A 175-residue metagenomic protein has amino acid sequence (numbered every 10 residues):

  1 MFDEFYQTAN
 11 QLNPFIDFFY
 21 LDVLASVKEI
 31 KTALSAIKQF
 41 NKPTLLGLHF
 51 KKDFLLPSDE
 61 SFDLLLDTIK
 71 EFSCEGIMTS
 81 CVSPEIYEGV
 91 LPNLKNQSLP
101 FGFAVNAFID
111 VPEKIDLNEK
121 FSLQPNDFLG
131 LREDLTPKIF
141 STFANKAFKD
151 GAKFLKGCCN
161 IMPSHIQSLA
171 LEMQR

Functional and structural regions predicted by a protein language model:
M1-R175: Domain-level signal for soluble alpha/beta catalytic cores
